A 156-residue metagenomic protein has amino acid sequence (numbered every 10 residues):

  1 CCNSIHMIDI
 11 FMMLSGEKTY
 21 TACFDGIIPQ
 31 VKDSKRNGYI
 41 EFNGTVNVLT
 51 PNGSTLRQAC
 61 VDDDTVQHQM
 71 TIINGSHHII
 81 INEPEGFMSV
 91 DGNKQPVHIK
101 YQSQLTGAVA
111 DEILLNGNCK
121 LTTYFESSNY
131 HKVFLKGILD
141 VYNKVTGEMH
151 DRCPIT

Functional and structural regions predicted by a protein language model:
C1-T65, F125-N129: Rossmann-like dinucleotide-binding domain that binds NAD(P)(H)
M7, L105-V109, Y130: Alpha-helical structural motif
I27, Y39, I73-S76, H98 (+2 more regions): Short, charged/polar low-complexity linear motifs in solvent-exposed/disordered segments
R36, P96, K100, L121 (+1 more regions): Charge-dense, low-complexity intrinsically disordered segments
E41, T45-G92, P96-T106: C-terminal substrate-binding/catalytic lobe of Rossmann-fold NAD(P)-dependent oxidoreductases
E112-T156: C-terminal helix-rich "cap/oligomerization" subdomain common to oxidoreductases
